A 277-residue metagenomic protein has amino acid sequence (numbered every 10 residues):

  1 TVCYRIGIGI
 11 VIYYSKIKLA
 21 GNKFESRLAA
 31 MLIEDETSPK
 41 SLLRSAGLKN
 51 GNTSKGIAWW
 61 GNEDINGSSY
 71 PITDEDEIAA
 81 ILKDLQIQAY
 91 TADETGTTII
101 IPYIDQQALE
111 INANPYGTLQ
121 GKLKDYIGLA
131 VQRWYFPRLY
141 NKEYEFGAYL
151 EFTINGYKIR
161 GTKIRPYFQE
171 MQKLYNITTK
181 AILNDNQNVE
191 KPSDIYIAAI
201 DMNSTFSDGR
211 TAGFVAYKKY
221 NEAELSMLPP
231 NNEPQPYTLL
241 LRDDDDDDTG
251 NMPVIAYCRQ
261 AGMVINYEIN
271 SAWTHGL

Functional and structural regions predicted by a protein language model:
T1-L277: Bergerat-fold GHKL/Histidine-kinase-like ATPase
